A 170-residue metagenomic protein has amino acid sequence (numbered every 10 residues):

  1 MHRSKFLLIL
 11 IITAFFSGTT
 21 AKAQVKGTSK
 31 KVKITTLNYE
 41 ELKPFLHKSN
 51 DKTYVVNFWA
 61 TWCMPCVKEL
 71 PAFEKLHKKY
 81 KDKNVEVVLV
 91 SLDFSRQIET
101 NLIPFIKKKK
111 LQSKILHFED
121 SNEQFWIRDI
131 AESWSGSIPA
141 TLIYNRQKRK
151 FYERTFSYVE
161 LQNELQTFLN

Functional and structural regions predicted by a protein language model:
M1-S29, N170: Bacterial Sec-dependent N-terminal signal peptides
K33-Y54: A short beta-strand-turn-helix
S49-Y54, K83-E86, L111-K114: Loop/turn elements at helix/coil->beta-strand transitions in domains of secreted/extracellular proteins
K52-Y54, F58-W62, F94: Short pre-active-site segment immediately N-terminal to redox-active cysteine/selenocysteine motifs in thiol-based
F58-A72: Conserved redox-active cysteine motifs that mediate thiol-disulfide chemistry, especially di-cysteine Cys-X(1-2)-Cys
P71-K109, N122-R128: Structural microenvironment flanking redox-active thiols in thiol-disulfide oxidoreductases
F105-I138, R146: Short, internal strand/loop/helix patches that form the active-site neighborhood or redox-interaction surface
I138-N170: Thiol-/selenol-based redox modules, centered on thioredoxin-like and closely related oxidoreductase domains
